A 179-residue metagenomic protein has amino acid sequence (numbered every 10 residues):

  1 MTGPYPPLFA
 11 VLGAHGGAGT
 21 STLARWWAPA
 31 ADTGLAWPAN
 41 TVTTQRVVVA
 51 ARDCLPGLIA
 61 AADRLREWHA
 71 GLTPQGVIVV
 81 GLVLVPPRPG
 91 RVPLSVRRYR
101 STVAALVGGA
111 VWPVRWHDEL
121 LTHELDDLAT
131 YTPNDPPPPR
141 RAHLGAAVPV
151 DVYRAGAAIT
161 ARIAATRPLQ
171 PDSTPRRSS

Functional and structural regions predicted by a protein language model:
M1-F9, R167-P171: Extreme N-terminal, non-catalytic leader segments that precede Walker-type/kinase nucleotide-binding cores
L8-P29: Glycine-rich phosphate-binding P-loop
R25-W27, L94-L106: Short, aromatic/basic amphipathic alpha-helical patches
L35-D53, W68-V83: Inter-motif core of Ras-like GTPase G domains
R46-A62, P86-P93: Conserved Switch II/interswitch segment of TRAFAC-class P-loop GTPases
V83-G90, H117-E119: Short beta-alpha junction loops
V103-N134: Beta-strand-loop-alpha "switch" segments that mediate conformational coupling across diverse proteins
P133-S179: NTP-binding/hydrolysis catalytic cores, primarily Walker-type P-loop NTPases
